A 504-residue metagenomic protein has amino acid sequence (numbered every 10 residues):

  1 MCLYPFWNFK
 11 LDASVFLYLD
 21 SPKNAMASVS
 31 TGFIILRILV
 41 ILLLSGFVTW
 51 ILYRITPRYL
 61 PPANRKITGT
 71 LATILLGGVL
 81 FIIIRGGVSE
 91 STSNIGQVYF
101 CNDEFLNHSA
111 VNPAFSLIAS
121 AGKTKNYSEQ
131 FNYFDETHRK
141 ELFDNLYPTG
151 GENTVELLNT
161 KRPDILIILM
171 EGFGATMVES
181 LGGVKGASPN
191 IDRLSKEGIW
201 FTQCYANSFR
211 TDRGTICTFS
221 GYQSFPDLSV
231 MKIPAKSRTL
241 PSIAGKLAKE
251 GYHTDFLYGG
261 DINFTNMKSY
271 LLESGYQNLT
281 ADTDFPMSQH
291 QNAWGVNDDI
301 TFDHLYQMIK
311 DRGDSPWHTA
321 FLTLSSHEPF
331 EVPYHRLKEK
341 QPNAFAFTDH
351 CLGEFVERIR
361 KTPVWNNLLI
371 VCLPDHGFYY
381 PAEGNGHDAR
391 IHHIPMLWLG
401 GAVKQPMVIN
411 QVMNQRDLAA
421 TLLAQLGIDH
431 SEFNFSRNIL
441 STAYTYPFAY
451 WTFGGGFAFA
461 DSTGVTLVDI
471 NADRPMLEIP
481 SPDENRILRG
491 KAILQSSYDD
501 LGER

Functional and structural regions predicted by a protein language model:
M1-N126: Transmembrane and membrane-interface helices of multi-pass, inner-membrane envelope-modifying transferases
S21, Y99, D103, A110-F115 (+4 more regions): The feature marks either
I34-L39, T137-L142, L271: Long, well-ordered, tryptophan-enriched scaffold segments
K140-R504: Solvent-exposed soluble domains appended to multi-pass membrane proteins
